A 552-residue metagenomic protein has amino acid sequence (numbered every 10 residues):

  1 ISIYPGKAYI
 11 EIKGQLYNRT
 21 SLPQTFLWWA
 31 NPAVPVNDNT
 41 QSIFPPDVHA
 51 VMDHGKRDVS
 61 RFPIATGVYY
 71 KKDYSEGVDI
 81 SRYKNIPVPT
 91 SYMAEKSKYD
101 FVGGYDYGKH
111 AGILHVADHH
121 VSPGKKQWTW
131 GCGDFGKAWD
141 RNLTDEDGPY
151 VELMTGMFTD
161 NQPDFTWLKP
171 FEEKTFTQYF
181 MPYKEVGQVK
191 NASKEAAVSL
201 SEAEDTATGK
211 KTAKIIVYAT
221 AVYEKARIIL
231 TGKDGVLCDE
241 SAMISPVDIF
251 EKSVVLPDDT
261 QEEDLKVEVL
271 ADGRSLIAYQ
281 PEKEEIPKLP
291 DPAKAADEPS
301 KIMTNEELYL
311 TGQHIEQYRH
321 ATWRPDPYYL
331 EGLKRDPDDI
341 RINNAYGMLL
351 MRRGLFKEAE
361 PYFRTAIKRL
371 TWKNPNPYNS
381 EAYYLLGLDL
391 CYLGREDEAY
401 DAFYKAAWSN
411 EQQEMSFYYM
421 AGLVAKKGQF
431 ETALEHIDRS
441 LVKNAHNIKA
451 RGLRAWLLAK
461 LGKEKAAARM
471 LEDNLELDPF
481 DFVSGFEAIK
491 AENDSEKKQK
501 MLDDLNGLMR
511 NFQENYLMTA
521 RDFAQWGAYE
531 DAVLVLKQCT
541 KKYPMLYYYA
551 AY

Functional and structural regions predicted by a protein language model:
A8, R19-E173, M181: A contiguous, surface-exposed recognition patch within enzymatic or periplasmic domains that forms
K210-A242, L265-E268: Beta-strand-rich binding/interaction modules
E282-L308, K373-P377, D503-F512: TPR-adjacent "capping" and linker segments in tetratricopeptide-repeat scaffold/adaptor proteins
E306-E307, R341, E381, M415 (+4 more regions): Start-of-helix register in tetratricopeptide repeats
Q313-H314, M348, L388, G422 (+4 more regions): Residue-level recognition of tetratricopeptide repeat
P325, A359, A399, A433 (+3 more regions): Single-residue signature of alpha-solenoid repeat helices
R335, K368-P375, S409, K443 (+3 more regions): Structural marker of alpha-solenoid helical repeat scaffolds
